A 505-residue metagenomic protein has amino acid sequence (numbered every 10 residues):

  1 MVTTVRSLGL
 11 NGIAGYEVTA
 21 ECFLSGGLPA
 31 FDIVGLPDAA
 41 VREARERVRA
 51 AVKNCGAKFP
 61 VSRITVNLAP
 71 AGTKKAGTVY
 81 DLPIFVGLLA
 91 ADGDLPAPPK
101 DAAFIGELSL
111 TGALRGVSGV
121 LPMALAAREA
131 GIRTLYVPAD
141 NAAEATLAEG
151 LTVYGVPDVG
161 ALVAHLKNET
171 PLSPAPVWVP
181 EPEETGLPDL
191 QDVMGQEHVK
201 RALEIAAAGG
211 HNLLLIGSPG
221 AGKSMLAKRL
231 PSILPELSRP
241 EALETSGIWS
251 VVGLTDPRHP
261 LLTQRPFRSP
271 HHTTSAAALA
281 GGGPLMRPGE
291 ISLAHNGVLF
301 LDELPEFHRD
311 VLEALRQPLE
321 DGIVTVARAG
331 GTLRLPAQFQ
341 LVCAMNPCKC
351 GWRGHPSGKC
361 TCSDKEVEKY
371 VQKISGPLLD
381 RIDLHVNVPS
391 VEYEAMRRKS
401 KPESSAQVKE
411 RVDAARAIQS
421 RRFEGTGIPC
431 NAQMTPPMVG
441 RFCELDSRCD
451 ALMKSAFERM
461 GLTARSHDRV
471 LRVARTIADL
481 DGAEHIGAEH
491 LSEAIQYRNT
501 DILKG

Functional and structural regions predicted by a protein language model:
M1-L214, S218-S224, A327, S466-H467 (+2 more regions): Peripheral, non-AAA+ core regions of ATP-driven protein-machinery
V18-L24, L279, D383-V386: Short beta-strand elements
V34-R45, K58-P60, N67-G77, L285-M286 (+1 more regions): Basic, amphipathic alpha-helical bundle interface domains used for macromolecular binding and assembly
E204, L261, P266, A276-L299 (+1 more regions): Conserved alpha-helical scaffold flanking the Walker A/P-loop in AAA+ ATPase domains
L215-D256: Walker A/P-loop
G217, G281, E303: The Walker A (P-loop) glycine that initiates the GxxxxGKT/S ATP-binding motif of P-loop NTPases
E241-S275, G282-G283, P389, P429-P437 (+2 more regions): Conserved inter-motif catalytic segment of the P-loop NTP-binding fold
N296, D302-E303, A314: Walker B catalytic acidic pair
